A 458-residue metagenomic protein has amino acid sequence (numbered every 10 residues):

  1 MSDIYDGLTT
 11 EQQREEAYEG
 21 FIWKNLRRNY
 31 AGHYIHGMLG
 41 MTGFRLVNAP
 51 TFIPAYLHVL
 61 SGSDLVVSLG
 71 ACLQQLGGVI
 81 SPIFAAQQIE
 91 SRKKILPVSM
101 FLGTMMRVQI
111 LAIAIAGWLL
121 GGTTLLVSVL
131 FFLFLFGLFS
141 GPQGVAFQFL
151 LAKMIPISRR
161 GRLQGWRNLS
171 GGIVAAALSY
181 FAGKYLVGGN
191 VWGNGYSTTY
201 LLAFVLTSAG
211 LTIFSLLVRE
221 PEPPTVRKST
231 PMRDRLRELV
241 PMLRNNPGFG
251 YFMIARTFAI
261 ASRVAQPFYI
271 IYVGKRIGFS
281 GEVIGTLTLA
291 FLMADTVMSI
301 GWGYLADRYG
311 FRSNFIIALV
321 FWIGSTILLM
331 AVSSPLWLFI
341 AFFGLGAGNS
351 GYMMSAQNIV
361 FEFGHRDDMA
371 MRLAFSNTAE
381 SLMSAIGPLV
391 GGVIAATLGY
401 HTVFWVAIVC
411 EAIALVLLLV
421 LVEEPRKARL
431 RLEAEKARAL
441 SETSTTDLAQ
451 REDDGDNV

Functional and structural regions predicted by a protein language model:
S2-I80, A85, I89, L96-M106 (+1 more regions): Helix-loop boundary and gating motifs at the non-cytosolic
D3, L8-R27, E220-I254, E433-V458: Juxtamembrane intracellular "pre-TM" segments in multi-pass secondary transporters
Y30, I115-F132, M330-F342: Helix-loop junctions at membrane interfaces in 12-TM secondary transporters
P54-V59, Q87-S91, A114-G121, A175-T198 (+2 more regions): Transmembrane alpha-helix termini and helix-breaking/packing motifs in multi-pass membrane transporters
S81-K94, L186, V297-G310, A395: Helix-to-loop junctions at the C-terminal end of transmembrane segments in multipass secondary transporters
P97-I113, F204, S313-L328, W405-I408: Structural signature of the two symmetry-related core transmembrane helices
S140-I155, G351-H365: Intracellular juxtamembrane helix-capping segments at the cytosolic ends of symmetry-related transmembrane helices
L211-K228, L419-L432: Helix-loop junctions on the cytosolic side of multi-pass membrane transporters, especially the intracellular loop
